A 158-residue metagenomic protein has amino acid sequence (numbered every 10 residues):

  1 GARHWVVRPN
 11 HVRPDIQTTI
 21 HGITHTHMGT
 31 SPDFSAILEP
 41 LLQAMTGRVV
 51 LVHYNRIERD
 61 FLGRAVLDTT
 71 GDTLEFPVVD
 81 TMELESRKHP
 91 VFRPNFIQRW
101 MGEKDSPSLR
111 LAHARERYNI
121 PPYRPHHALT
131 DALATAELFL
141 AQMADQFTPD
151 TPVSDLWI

Functional and structural regions predicted by a protein language model:
G1-F76, M101-P122, H126: Conserved non-catalytic scaffold segment of RNase H-like nuclease domains
T19, V79-D105: Short alpha-helix plus adjacent loop in nuclease-associated cores
T30, V66, K88-V91, F139: Short, function-defining helix-loop hinge/capping sites that tune catalysis or transport
P77-D80, S154: Beta-strand segments within the central parallel beta-sheet cores of soluble alpha/beta enzyme folds
L84-R87, A114, L138: Generic recognition of well-ordered alpha-helical segments
R117, L133-I158: Acidic two-metal-ion nuclease catalytic site recognized across multiple nuclease folds, prominently DnaQ/RNase D-T
T130: Acidic donor-binding loop at a coil-to-helix junction in glycosyltransferase catalytic cores that engages
